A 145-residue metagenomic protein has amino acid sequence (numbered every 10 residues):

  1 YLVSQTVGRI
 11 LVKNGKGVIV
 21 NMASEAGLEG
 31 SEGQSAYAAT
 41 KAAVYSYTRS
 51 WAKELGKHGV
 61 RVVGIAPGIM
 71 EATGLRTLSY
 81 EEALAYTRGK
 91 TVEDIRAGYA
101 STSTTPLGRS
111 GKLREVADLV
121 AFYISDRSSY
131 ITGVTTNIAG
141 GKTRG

Functional and structural regions predicted by a protein language model:
S4, T40, T48: Active-site helix of classical SDR
R9, K53-E54, S129: Alpha-helical segment proximal to the catalytic Tyr-Lys
S24: Residue(s) in the substrate-gating loop at a strand-loop-helix junction that position the organic substrate next
E29, R109, V120-A121, T132-G145: Short C-terminal tail/terminal secondary-structure segment of NAD(P)H-dependent dehydrogenase/reductase domains
E29-S35, K57, G108, D126: Active-site loop immediately N-terminal to the catalytic Tyr-X3-Lys motif of short-chain dehydrogenase/reductase
G56, R61, I131-G133: Short, small/polar-rich loop/turn modules that mediate ligand/substrate recognition or access, typified
K57, E71-S103: A glycine/serine/threonine-rich, flexible loop-to-helix segment that serves as the NAD(P) cofactor-binding "lid"
V92-E93, T105-V116: A conserved structural motif in NAD(P)-dependent oxidoreductases
